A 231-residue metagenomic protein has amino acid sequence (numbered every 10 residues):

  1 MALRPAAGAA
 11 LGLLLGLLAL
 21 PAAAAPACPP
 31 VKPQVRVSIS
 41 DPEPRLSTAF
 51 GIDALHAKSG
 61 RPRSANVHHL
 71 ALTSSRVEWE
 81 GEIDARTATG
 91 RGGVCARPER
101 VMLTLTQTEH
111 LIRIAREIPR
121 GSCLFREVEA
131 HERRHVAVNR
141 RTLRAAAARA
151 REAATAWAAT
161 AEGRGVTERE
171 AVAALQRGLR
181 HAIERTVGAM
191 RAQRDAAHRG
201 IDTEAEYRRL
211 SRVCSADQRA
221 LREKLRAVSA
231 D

Functional and structural regions predicted by a protein language model:
M1-R4: N-terminal secretory signal peptides that target proteins for export/translocation
G8-P21: Bacterial N-terminal signal peptides
A22-A27: Boundary at the C-terminal end of the N-terminal hydrophobic targeting segment
P29, P33-T104, I114-A115, W157-D231: Metalloprotease/metallohydrolase-associated module, dominated by Zn2+-dependent proteases
L105-T106, L111-P119, R144: Sequence context surrounding c-type heme c attachment/ligation sites in exported
G121-R134: Short alpha-helix carrying the canonical HExxH Zn2+-binding catalytic motif
R133-A150: Catalytic Zn2+-binding segment of zinc metalloproteases
A145-G163: Internal, charge-rich low-complexity segments
